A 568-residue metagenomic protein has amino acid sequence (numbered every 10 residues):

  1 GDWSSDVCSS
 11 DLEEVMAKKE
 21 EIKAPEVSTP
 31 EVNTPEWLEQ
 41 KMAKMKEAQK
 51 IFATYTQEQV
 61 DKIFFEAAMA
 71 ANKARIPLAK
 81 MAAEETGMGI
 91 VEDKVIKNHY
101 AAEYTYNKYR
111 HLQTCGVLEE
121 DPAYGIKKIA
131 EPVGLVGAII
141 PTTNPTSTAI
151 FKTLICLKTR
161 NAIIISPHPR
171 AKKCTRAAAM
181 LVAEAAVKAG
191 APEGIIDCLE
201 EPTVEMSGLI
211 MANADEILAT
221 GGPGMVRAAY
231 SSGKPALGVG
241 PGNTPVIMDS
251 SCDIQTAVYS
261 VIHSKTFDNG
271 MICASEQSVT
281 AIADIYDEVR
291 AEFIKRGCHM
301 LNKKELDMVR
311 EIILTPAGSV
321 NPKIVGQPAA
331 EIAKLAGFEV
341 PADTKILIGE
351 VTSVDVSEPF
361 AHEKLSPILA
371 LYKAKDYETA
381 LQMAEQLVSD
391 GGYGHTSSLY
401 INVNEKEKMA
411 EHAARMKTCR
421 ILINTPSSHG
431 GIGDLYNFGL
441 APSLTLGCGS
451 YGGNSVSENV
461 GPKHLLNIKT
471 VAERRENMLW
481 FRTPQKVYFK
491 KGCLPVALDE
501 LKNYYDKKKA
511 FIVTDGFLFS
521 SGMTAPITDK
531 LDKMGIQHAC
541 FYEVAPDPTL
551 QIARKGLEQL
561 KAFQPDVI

Functional and structural regions predicted by a protein language model:
D2-S9: Short, small-residue-biased leader/transition segments that mark boundaries at the very start of proteins
V15-K127, I155, K295: N-terminal Rossmann-like NAD(P)+-binding subdomain of aldehyde/semialdehyde dehydrogenases
K18, K23, A53, F338-N477: Conserved C-terminal structural/oligomerization subdomain of aldehyde/semialdehyde dehydrogenase
P25-E26, V32, V226-D355, Q382: ALDH superfamily catalytic-core signature
V117-T256: Rossmann-like NAD(P) dinucleotide-binding subdomain of oxidoreductase/dehydrogenase enzymes
G137, F511-I512, V567: Conserved beta-strand elements of the Class I
N477-I536, C540: An N-terminal, well-structured beta->alpha segment
F519-I568: N-terminal small/polar loop signature for handling phosphorylated ligands or for N-terminal nucleophile
